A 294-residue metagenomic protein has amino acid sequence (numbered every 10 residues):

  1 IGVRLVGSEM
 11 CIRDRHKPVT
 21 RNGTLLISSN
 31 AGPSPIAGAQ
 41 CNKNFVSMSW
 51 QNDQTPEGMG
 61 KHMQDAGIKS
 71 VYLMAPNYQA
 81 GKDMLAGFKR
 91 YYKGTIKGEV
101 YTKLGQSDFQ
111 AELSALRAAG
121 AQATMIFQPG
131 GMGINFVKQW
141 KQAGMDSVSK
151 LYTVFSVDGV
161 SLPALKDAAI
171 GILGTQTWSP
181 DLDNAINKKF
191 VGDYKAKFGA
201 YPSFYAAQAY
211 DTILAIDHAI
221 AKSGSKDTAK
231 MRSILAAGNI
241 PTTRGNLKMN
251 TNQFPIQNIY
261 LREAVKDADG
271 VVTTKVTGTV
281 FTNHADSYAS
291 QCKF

Functional and structural regions predicted by a protein language model:
I1-G7, C11-I12: Single conserved hydrophobic/aromatic residue that forms the stacking wall/gate of nucleotide- or nucleobase-binding
H16-T24, Q64-K69, K89-K93, S114-A121 (+4 more regions): Sec-exported extracytoplasmic/periplasmic mature domains
N22, A39-F45, S147, A164-I170 (+2 more regions): Ligand-binding "clamshell"
I27-S28, S34, L104-G105, D146-K166 (+1 more regions): Venus flytrap/periplasmic-binding-protein-like
P33-A37, N42-A143, P180-K189: Extracellular/periplasmic Venus flytrap/periplasmic-binding protein
L73-A75, Y201-A207, T228-M231, N246-N250: Surface-exposed patches in mature extracellular/periplasmic domains of secreted proteins
Q139-Y210, A221-K226, T274-F294: Extracellular/periplasmic periplasmic-binding protein-like sensory domains
G238-F294: Solvent-exposed, acidic/polar segments of extracytosolic/periplasmic ligand-binding ectodomains
